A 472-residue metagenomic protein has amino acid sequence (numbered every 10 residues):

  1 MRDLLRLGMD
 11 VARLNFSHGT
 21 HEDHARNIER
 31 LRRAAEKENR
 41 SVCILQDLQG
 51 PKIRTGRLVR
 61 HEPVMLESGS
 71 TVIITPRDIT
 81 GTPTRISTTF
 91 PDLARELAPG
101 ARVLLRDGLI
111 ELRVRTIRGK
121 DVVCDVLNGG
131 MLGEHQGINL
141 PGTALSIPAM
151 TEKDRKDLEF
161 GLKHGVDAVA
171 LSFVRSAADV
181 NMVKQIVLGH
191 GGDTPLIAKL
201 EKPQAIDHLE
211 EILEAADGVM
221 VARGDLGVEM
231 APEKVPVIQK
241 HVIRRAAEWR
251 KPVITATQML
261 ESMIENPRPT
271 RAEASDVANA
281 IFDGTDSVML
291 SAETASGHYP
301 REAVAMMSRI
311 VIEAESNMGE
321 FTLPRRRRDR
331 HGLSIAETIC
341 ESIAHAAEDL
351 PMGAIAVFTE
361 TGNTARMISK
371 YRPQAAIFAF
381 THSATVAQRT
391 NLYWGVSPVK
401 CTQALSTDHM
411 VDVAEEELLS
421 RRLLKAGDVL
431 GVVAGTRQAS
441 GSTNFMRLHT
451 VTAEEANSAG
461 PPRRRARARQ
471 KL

Functional and structural regions predicted by a protein language model:
M1-L472: Non-catalytic helical/linker scaffolds that mediate oligomerization, partner binding, and domain coupling around large
